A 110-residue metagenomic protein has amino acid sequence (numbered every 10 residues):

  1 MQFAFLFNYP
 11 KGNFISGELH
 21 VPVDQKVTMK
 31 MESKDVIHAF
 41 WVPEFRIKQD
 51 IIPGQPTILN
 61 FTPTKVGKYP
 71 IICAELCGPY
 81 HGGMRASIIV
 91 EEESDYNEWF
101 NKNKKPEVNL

Functional and structural regions predicted by a protein language model:
M1-L110: Non-transmembrane, membrane-proximal soluble domains of secreted or membrane proteins
